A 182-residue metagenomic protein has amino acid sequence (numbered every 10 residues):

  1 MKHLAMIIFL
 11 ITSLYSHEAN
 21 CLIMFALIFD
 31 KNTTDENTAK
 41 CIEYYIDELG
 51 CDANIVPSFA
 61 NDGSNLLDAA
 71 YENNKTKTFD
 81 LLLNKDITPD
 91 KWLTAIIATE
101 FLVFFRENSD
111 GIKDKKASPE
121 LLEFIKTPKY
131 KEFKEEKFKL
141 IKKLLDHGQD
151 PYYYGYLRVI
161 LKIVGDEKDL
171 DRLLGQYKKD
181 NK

Functional and structural regions predicted by a protein language model:
M1-E18: Classical Sec-dependent N-terminal signal peptides that target proteins to the secretory pathway
E18-N32, N54-A69, T88-E107, I112-P128 (+1 more regions): Ankyrin-repeat boundary/"N-cap" motif
T34-D47, N74-N84, F104-G111, F133-L145 (+1 more regions): Ankyrin repeat structural motif
G50-C51, D86-I87, Q149: Ankyrin-repeat C-terminal turn/loop position
N73-N74, I87-T88, G165: Alpha-helix capping and inter-helical loop/turn segments
K142-K178: Leucine-rich solenoid repeat scaffolds
D180-K182: Short, solvent-exposed mixed-charge patches
